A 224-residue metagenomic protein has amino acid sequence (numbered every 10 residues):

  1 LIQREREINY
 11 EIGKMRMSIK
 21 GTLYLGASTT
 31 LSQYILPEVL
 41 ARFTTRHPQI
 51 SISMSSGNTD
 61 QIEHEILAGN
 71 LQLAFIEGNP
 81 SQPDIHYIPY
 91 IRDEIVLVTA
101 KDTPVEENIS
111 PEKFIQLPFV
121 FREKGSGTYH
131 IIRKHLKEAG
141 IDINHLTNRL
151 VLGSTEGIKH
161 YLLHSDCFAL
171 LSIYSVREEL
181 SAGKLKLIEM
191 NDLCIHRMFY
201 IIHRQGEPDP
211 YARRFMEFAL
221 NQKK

Functional and structural regions predicted by a protein language model:
L1-K20, E207-P210, K224: Alpha-helical "hinge/linker" immediately C-terminal to small N-terminal DNA-binding modules
R16-M17, Y87-K124, R213: Flexible hinge/capping segments at coil-to-helix
S18-P83: Central regulatory/effector-binding core of bacterial HTH transcription factors
T22-G26, A74, V98, V120 (+2 more regions): Short, well-ordered beta-strand segments
I35, I188-K224: A late-sequence structural motif
N58-I62, L67-L71, E77, I141-L187: Hydrophobic hinge/microswitch elements
H86-V96, S181-I195: Short beta-strand->loop
F119-I141, D209-P210: Secondary-structure junction motif
